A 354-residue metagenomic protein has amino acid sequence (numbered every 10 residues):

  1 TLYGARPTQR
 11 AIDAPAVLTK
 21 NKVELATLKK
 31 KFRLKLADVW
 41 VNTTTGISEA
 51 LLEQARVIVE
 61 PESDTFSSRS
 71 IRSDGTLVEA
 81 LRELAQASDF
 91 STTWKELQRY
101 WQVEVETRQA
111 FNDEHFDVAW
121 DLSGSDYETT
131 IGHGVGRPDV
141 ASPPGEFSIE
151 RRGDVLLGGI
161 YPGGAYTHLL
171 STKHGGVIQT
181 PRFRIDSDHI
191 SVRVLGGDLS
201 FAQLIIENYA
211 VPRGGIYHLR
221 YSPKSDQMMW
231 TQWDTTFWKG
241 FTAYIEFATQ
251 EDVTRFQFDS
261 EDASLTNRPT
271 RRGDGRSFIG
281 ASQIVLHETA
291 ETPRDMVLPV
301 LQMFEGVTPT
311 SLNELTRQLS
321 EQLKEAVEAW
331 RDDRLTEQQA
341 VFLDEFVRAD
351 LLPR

Functional and structural regions predicted by a protein language model:
T1-S191, L195-R354: Low-complexity, glycine/serine/threonine/alanine-rich intrinsically disordered linker and propeptide segments
